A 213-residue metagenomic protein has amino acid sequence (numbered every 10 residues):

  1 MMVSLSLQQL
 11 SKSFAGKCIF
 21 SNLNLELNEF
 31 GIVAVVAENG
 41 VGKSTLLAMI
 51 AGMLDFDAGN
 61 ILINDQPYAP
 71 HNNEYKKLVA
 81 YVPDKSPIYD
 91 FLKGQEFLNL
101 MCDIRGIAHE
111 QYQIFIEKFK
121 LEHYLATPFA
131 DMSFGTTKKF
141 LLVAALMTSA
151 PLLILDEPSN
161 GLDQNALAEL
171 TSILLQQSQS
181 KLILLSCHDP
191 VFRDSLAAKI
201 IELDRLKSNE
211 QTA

Functional and structural regions predicted by a protein language model:
L5, F20-N22: Conserved structural motif at the start of ABC-family nucleotide-binding domains
V36-E38: The feature captures the beta-strand-to-loop junction immediately N-terminal to the Walker
A51: Helix-to-loop junction immediately C-terminal to a conserved catalytic motif
G59-P70, E74-Y75: Conserved ABC transporter NBD signature motif
K85, D90-G106: Q-loop/switch helix immediately C-terminal to the Walker
H109-L125: Conserved ABC ATPase "signature" region
L153-E157: Catalytic Walker B motif of ABC-type/P-loop ATPase nucleotide-binding domains
